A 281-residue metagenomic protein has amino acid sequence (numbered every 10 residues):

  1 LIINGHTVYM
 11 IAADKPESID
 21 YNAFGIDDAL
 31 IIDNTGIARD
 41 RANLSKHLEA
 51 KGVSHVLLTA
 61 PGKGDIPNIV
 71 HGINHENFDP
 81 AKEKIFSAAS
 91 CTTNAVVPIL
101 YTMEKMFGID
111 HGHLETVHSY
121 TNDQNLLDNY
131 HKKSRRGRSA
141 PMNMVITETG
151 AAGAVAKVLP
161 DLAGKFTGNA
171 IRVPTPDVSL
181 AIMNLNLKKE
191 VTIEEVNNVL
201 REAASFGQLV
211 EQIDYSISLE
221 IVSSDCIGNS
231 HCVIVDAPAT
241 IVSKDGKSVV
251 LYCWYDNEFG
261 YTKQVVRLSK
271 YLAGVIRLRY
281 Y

Functional and structural regions predicted by a protein language model:
L1-G137, S243, R267-L268, I276-R279: N-terminal Rossmann-like NAD(P) cofactor-binding subdomain of oxidoreductases, focused on the glycine-rich
L1-Y21, H111, T116-V249: C-terminal substrate-binding/catalytic lobe of Rossmann-fold NAD(P)-dependent oxidoreductases
D33, I182, D256: Acidic active-site catalytic centers that drive phospho-/nucleotidyl reactions and related ester hydrolyses
N74-N77, N94, N143, N197 (+1 more regions): Asparagine-centered polar/low-complexity signal
N94, E190-V191, F259-G260: A generic structural signal for alpha-helix starts
M106, V199-F206, L268, L272: Conserved short hydrophobic interaction patches
N229-Y281: NAD(P)-dependent Rossmann-like dehydrogenase/reductase catalytic/cofactor-binding core
